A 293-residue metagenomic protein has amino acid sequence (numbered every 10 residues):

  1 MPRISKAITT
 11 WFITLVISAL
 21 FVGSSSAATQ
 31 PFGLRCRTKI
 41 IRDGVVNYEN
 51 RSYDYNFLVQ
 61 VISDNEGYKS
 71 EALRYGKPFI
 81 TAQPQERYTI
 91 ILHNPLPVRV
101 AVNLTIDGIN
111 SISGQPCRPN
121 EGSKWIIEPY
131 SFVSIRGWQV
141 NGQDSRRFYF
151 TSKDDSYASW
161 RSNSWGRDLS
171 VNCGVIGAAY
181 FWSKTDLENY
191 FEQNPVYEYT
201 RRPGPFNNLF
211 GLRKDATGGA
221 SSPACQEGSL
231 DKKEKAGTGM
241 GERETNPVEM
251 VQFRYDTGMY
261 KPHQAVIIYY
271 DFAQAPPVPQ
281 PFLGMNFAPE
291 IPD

Functional and structural regions predicted by a protein language model:
P2-F12: Bacterial N-terminal signal peptides that target proteins for export
W11-L20: Bacterial N-terminal signal peptides
T14, S25-S26: Cleavable N-terminal signal peptides
S26-D293: Intrinsically disordered, low-complexity segments enriched in small/polar residues
